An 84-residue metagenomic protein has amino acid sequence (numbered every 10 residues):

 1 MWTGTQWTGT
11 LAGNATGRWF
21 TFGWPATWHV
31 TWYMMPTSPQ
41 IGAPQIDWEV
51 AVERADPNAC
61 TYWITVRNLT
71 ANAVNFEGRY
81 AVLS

Functional and structural regions predicted by a protein language model:
M1-S84: Extracellular attachment/recognition segments
